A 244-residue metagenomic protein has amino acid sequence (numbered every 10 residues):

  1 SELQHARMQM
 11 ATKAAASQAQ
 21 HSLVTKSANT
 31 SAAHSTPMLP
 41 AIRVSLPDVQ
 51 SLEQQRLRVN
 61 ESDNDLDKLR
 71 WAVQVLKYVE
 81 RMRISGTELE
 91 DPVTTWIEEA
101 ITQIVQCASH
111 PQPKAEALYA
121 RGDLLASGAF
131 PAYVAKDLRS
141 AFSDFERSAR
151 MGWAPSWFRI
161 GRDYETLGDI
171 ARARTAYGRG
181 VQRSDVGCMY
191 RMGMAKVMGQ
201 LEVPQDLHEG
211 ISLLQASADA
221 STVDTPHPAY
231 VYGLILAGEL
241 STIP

Functional and structural regions predicted by a protein language model:
S1-D63: Fungal intrinsically disordered, low-complexity serine/threonine- and proline-rich regulatory regions
D65, T94-I97, P131, L138 (+3 more regions): TPR-repeat structural position
K68, A72-V75, L118, L125 (+4 more regions): TPR repeat positional signature
V75-Y78, D123-G128, R159-Y164, M194-M198 (+1 more regions): Hydrophobic face of amphipathic alpha-helices that form TPR/SEL1-like repeat modules and related alpha-solenoid
I101-I104, L138, F145, Y177 (+1 more regions): Hydrophobic/aromatic packing residues within the alpha-helices of TPR/SEL1-like helical repeat arrays
P111-K114, G128-A129, F145, M151-A154 (+5 more regions): Short helix-capping/linker turns of helical repeat alpha-solenoids
